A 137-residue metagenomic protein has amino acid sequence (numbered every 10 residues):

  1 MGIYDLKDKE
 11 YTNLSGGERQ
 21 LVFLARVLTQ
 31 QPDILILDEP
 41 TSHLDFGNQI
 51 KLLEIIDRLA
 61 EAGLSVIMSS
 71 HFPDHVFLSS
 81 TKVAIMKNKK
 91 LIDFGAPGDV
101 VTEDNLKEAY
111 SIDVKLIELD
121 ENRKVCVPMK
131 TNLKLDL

Functional and structural regions predicted by a protein language model:
M1-L6, Q31: Conserved ABC ATPase "signature" region
E10-L14, E18: Conserved ABC ATPase signature
L35-D38: Catalytic Walker B motif of ABC-type/P-loop ATPase nucleotide-binding domains
S70-H71: H-loop/switch region of ABC-family ATPase nucleotide-binding domains
V76-L78: A short, surface-exposed alpha-helical micro-motif characterized by mixed small hydrophobic and charged/polar residues
A109-L137: ABC ATPase nucleotide-binding domains
